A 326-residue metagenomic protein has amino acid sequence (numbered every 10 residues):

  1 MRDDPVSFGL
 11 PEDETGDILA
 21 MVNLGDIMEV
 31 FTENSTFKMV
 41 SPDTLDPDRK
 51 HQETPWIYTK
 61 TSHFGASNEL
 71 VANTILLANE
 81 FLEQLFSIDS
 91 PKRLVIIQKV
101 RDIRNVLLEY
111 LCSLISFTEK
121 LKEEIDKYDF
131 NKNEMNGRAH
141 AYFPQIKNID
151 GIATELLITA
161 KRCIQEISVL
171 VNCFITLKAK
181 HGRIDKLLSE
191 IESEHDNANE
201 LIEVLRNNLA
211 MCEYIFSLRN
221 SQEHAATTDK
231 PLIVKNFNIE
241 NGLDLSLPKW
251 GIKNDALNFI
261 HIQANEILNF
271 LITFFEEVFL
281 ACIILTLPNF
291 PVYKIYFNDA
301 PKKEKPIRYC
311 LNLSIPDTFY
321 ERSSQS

Functional and structural regions predicted by a protein language model:
M1-C112, E134-G151, V169-S326: Acidic, Ser/Thr/Gly/Pro-rich intrinsically disordered interaction regions
L111, T118, A160-I164: Hydrophobic faces of stable alpha-helices that mediate helix-helix packing
L114, T118-Y128: Extended alpha-helical scaffold segments
D126-N136: Short E/K-rich amphipathic alpha-helical oligomerization segments
I152-L156: Eukaryotic low-complexity, intrinsically disordered regulatory regions enriched for acidic, serine- and proline-rich
L157-I175: Extended, well-ordered alpha-helical segments in internal regulatory regions
